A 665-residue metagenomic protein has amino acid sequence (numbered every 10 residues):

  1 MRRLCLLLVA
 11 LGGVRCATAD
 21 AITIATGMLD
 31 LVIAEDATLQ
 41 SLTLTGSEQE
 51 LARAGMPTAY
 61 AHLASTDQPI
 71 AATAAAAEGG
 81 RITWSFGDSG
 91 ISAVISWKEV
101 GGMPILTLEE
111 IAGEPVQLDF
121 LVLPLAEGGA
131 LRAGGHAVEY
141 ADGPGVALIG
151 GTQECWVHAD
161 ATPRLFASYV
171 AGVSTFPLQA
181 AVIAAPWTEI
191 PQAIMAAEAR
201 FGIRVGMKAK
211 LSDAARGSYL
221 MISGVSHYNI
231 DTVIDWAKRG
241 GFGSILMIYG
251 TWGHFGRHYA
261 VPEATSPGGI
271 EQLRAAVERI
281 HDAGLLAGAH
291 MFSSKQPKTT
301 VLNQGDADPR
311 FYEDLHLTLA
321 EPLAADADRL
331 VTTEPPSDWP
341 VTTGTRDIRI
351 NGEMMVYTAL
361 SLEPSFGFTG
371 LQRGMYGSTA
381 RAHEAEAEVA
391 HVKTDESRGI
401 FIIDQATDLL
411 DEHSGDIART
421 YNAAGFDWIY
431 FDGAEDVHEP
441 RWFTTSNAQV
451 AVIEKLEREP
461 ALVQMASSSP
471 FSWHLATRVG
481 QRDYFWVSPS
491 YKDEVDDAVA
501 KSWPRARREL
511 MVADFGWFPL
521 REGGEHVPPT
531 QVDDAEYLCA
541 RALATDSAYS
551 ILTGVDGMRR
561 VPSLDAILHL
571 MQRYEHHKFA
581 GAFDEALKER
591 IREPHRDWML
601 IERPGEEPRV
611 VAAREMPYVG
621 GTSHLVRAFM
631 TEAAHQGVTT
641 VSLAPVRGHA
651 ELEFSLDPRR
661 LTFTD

Functional and structural regions predicted by a protein language model:
R3-G12: Sec-dependent N-terminal signal peptides
L11-A21: Bacterial Sec-dependent signal peptides at the C-terminal "C-region" and cleavage site
I24-I245, Y249, P267, R279 (+4 more regions): Carbohydrate-recognition beta-sandwich/jelly-roll modules in extracellular/periplasmic carbohydrate-active proteins
E189-G202, I234, K238-Y249, Q272-L315 (+3 more regions): Glycine-rich, aromatic-flanked loop segments that form ligand/cofactor-binding clefts across common enzyme folds
S218-H316, K393-N447: Aromatic-lined carbohydrate-binding/catalytic grooves of carbohydrate-active enzymes
L273-P297, Y312-H316, R541, T545-F663: Carbohydrate-binding surfaces of carbohydrate-active enzymes
S293-A380: Autoprocessing Asn-cyclization modules and mimics
L302-H316, D395-G415, E454-M558: Glycan-recognition surfaces
